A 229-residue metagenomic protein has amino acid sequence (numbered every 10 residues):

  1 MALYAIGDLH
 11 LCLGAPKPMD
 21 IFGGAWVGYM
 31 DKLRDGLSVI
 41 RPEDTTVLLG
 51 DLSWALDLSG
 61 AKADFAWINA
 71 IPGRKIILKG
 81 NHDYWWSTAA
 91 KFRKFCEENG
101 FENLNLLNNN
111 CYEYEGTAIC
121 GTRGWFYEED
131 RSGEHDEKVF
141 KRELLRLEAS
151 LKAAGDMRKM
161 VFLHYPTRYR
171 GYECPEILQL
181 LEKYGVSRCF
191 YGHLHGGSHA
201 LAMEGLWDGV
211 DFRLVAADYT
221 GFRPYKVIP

Functional and structural regions predicted by a protein language model:
M1-A70, Y84, R142, R146-R158 (+1 more regions): N-terminal active-site segment of His-dependent metallophosphoesterases
A5-G7, T46-D51, K75-N81, N105-N108 (+3 more regions): Active-site neighborhood of phospho(di)ester-bond hydrolases with catalytic His/Asp-centered motifs
L9-P16, V39, D83-E173, L180: Conserved catalytic scaffold of divalent metal-dependent phosphoesterases
P16-K17, L49-N69, Y84-G100, D130 (+2 more regions): Metal-dependent catalytic neighborhoods of phosphoester/phosphodiester hydrolases
K17, G24, R34-D35, E113 (+4 more regions): Binuclear metal-dependent phosphoesterase catalytic core
W26-M30, P166-G171, I177-L180, F190 (+1 more regions): Cap/insert and terminal regions of metallo-dependent hydrolase folds
R41, A70-P72, F101, Y114 (+3 more regions): Short, well-ordered coil/turn elements that cap or connect secondary structure elements
W86-T88, G116, C189, G221-K226: Short, charged, surface-exposed secondary-structure boundary motifs
